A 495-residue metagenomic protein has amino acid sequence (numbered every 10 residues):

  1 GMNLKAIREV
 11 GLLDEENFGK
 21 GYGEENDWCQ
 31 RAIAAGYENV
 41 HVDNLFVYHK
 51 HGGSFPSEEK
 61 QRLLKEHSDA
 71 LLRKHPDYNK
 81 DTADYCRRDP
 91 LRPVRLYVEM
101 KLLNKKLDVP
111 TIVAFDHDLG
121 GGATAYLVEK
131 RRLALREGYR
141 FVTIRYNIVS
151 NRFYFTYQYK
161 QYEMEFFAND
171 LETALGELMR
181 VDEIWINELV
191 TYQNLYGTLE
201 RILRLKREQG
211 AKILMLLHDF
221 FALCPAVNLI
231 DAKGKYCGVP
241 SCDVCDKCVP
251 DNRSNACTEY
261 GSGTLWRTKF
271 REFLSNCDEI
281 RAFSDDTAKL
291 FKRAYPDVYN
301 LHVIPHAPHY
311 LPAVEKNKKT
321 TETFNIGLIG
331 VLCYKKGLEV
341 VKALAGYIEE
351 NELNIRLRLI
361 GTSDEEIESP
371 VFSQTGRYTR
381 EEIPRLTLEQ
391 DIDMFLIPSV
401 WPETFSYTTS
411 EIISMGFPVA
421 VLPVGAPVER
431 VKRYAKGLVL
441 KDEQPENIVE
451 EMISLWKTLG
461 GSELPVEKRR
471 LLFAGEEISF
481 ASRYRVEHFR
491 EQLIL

Functional and structural regions predicted by a protein language model:
G1, E38-N39, G53-V113, R132 (+2 more regions): C-terminal, non-catalytic tails of nucleotide-sugar-dependent glycosyltransferases
G1-G11, E16-F46: A short, conserved alpha-helix in the catalytic core of glycosyltransferases
K20, L396-Y407, V428-E429: Nucleotide-sugar-dependent
E208, G238-E279: Membrane-proximal helix-turn-helix segments that form the acceptor-binding/catalytic region of lipid-linked
E272, N276, A288-P308: Helix-loop-beta element that forms the nucleotide-linked donor phosphate-binding surface in glycosyltransferases
R281, K319-K336, K342-A345: Conserved donor-binding/catalytic core segment of Leloir-type glycosyltransferases
G361-D391: Nucleotide-activated donor-binding/catalytic signature segment of Leloir-type glycosyltransferases, i.e., the conserved
M394, P418-L422: Short hydrophobic beta-strand element within catalytic cores of glycosyltransferases and related nucleotide-activated
